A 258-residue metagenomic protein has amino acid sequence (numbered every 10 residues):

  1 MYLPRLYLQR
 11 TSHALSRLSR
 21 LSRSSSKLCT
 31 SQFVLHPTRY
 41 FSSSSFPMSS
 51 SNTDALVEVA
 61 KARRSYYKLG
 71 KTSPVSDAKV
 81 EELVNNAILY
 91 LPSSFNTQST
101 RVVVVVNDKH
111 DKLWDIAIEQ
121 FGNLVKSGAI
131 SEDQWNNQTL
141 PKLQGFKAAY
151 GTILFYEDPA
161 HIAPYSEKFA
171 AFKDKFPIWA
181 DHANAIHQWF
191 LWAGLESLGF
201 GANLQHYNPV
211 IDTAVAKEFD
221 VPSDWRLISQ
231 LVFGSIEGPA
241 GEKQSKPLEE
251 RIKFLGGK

Functional and structural regions predicted by a protein language model:
M1-S25: N-terminal chloroplast transit peptides
Y2-L6, L28-C29, H36-G151, G256-K258: N-terminal amphipathic, basic helical "cap/leader" segment at the start of enzyme domains
N52-A60, S65-Y67, R226-K258: C-terminal helix-cap and adjacent tail motif
L83, A87-I88, P159, K168-V215: Small-aliphatic-rich amphipathic alpha-helix that forms the alpha element of a beta-alpha
Q120-F121, V221-S223: Short, hinge-like loop/turn segments at secondary-structure boundaries
K126, F155-A170: Acidic-glycine-rich active-site phosphate/pyrophosphate-binding loop
P141-Q144, K217-V221: A generic local secondary-structure boundary/capping motif
A149-T152, L198, S229: Generic beta-strand structural signal
